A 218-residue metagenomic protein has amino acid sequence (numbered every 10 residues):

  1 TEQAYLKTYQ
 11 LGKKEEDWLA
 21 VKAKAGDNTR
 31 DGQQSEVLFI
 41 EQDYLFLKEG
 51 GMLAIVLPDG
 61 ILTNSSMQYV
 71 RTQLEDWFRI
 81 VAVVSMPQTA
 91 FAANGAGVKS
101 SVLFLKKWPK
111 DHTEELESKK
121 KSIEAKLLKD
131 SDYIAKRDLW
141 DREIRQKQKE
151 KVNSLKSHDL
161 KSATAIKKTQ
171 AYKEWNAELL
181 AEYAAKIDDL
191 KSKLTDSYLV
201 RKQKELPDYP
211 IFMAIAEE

Functional and structural regions predicted by a protein language model:
T1-E218: A conserved structural/catalytic subdomain of Rossmann-like adenosyl-cofactor enzymes
